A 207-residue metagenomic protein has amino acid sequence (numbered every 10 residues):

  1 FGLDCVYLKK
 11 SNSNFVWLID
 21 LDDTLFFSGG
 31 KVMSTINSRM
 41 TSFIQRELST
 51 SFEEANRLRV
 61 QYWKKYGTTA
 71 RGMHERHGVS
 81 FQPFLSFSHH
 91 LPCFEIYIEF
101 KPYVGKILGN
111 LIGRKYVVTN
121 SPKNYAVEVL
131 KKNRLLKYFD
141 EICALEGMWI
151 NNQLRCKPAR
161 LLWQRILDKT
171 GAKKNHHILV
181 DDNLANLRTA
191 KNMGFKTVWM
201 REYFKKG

Functional and structural regions predicted by a protein language model:
K10-P102, N124: N-terminal helical cap/lid subdomain that shapes the substrate entry/recognition surface in HAD-like hydrolases
T24, K123-N124, A185, K205: Conserved Rossmann-like nucleotide-cofactor binding loop
F27, P92-C93, G147-Q153, G207: A short acidic, helix-capping loop that chelates divalent metal ions and anchors anionic groups
H77, L111, L135-Y138, N192-F195: Short, structured coil segments at secondary-structure junctions
Q82, K137-A144, G194-E202: Short hydrophobic/aromatic-enriched beta-strand-loop microsegments
Y103-I112: Catalytic-core regions built around general acid/base machinery
Y116, P122-I178, L184: Substrate-recognition "cap/lid" segment bordering the active-site pocket of phosphatases
K174-G207: Acidic, Mg2+-coordinating phosphoryl-transfer loop and its flanking beta/alpha structural elements, shared across
